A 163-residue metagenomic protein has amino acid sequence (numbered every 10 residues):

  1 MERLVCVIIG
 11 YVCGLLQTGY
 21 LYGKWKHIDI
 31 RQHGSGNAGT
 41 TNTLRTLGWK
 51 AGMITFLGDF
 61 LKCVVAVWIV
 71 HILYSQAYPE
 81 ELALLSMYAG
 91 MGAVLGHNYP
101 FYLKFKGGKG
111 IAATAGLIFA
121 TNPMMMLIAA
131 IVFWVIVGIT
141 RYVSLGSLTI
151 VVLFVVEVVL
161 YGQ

Functional and structural regions predicted by a protein language model:
E2, C6, G10, L15 (+13 more regions): Alpha-helical transmembrane segments in multi-pass membrane proteins
I9-I30, I54, I136, T140-L145: Alpha-helical transmembrane segments within multi-pass membrane transporters and channels
Y20-A51, G107: Cytosolic, membrane-interface loops and tails of multi-pass inner-membrane proteins
L44-W49, V70-Y74, G110-T140, V152-G162: Interfacial segments of multi-pass membrane proteins
T55, A77-Y78: A cross-family phosphate/adenosyl-ligand binding-site feature
W68-A77, Y99-L103: Membrane-helix exit/interface motif
Y78-L84, I118: Interfacial loop-to-helix junctions that mark the boundaries of transmembrane helices in multi-pass membrane
P100-K106, V135-T149: Membrane-helix interface "capping/anchor" motifs
